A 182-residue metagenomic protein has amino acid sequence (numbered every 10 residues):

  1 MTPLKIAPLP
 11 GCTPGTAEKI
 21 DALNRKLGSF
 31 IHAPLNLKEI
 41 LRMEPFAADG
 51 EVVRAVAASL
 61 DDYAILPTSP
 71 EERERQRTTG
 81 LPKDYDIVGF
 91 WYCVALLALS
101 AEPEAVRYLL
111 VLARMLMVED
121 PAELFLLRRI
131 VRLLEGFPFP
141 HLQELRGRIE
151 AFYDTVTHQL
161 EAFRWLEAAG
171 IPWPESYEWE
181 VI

Functional and structural regions predicted by a protein language model:
M1-N36, A47-A95, L99-I182: Long, helix-rich interaction regions
